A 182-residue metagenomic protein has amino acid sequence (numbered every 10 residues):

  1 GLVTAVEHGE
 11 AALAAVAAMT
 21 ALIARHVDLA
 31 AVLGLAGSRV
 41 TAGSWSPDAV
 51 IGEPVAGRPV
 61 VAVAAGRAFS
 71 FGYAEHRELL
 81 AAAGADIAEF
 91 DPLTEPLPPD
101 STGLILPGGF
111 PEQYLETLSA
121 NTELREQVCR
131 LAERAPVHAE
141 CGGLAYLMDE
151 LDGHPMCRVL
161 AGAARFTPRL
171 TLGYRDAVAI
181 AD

Functional and structural regions predicted by a protein language model:
G1-I51: Internal gly/pro-rich beta-alpha loop/helix module that stabilizes soluble enzyme cofactors or their anionic handles
A5-G9, L22, V63-S70, L118 (+1 more regions): Hydrophobic alpha-helical scaffolding
V32, E89-F90, V137-E140: General beta-strand structural signal in soluble alpha/beta enzymes
T41-V50, A88-T94, G173, A177-A179: Glycine-rich, charged/polar anion/phosphate-binding loops that engage phosphate groups from diverse ligands
E53-V55: Short, flexible hinge/linker loops that cap or flank conserved catalytic cores
G57-P59, D182: Beta-strand-turn-beta hairpins that frame and shape the catalytic cleft of phosphate-ester-processing enzymes
P59-A120, E126-R130: Phosphate-binding active sites in nucleotide-utilizing proteins
P111-A181: Cysteine-nucleophile active-site neighborhood
